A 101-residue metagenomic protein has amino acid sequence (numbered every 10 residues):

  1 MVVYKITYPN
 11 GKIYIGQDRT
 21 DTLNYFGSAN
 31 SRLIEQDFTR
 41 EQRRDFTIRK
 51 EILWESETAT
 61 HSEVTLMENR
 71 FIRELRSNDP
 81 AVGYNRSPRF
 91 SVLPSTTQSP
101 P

Functional and structural regions predicted by a protein language model:
M1-P101: Structure-specific nucleic-acid interaction/processing domains
